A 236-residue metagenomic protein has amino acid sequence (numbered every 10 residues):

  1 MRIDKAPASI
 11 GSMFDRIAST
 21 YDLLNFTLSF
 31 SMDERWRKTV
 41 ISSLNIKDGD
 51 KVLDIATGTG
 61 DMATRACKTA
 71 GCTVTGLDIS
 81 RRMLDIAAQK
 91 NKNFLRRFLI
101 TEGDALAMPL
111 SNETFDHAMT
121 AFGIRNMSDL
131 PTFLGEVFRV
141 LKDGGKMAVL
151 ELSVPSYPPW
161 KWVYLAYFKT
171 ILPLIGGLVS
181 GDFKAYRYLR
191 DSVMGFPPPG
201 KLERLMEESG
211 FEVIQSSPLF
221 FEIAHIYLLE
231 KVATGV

Functional and structural regions predicted by a protein language model:
M1-T20, F168: N-terminal, positively charged/glycine-rich alpha-helical extensions of SAM-dependent methyltransferases
A8-S9, L150-L205, S209, Q215-S217: C-terminal alpha-helical "lid/dimerization" subdomain adjacent to the S-adenosyl-L-methionine
F30-D50, R65: Conserved alpha-helix/loop element of class I SAM-dependent methyltransferases that forms part of the SAM/SAH-binding
K51-A107: Class I SAM-dependent methyltransferase SAM/SAH-binding core
L106-H117: A short acidic, Gly/Pro-enriched loop at the edge of an enzyme's catalytic core that lines a small-molecule cofactor
H117-L130: A short SAM/SAH-binding and catalytic strip from SAM-dependent methyltransferases
P131-D143: A short glycine-rich, Lys/Arg-flanked "PGG" loop and its adjoining helix->strand segment in the class I
E203, S209-E212, P218-V236: Core SAM-dependent methyltransferase catalytic element
